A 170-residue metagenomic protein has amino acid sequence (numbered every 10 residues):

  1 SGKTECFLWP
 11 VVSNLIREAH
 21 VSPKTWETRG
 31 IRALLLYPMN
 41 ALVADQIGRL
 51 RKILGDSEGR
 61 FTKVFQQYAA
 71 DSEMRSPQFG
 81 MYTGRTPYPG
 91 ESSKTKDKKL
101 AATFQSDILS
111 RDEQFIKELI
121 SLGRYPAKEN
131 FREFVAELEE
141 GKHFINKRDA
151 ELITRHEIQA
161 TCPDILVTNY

Functional and structural regions predicted by a protein language model:
S1, E18-V21: A conserved hydrophobic secondary-structure block that centers on an alpha-helix together with its immediately flanking
S1, L36-Y37: Residues at the beta-strand->loop junction immediately N-terminal to the Walker
S1-V11: Walker A/P-loop
P10-N14, Q46: Hydrophobic residues on the short alpha-helix immediately C-terminal to a glycine-rich phosphate/catalytic loop
H20-G30, Y37, A41-L166, Y170: A substrate-engagement module of RecA-like helicase motors
